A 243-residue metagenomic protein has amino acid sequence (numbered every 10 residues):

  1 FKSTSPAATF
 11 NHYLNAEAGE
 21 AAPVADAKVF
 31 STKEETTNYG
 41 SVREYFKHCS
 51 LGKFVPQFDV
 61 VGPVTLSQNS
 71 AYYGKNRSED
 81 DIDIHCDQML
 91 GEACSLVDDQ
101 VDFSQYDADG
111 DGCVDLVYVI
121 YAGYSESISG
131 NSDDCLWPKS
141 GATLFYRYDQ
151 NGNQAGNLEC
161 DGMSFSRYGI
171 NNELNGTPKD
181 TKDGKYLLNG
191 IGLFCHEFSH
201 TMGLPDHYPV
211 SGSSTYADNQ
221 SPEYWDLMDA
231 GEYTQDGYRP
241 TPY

Functional and structural regions predicted by a protein language model:
F1-T36, D107: N-terminal module-boundary/linker segments of secreted carbohydrate-active enzymes
T4, Y13-E20, Y45-H48, L96-Q100 (+3 more regions): Structured segments of extracytoplasmic/periplasmic soluble domains in secreted or envelope-associated proteins
T9, S41, I84-E92, L96 (+4 more regions): Extracytoplasmic/secreted proteins, especially bacterial periplasmic and envelope-associated proteins
N15-V24, D111-V114, F194-M202: Short, charged N-terminal helix-start/capping segments
A18-A21, D26, E34-E35, Y39-H48 (+2 more regions): Charged, low-complexity, helix-prone segments enriched in Lys/Glu/Asp/Gln
F30-E159: Active-site-proximal segments of metallohydrolase catalytic domains
L116-Y118, A122-Y243: Extracellular hydrolytic enzyme modules, especially secreted metalloproteases of the metzincin/thermolysin-like class
